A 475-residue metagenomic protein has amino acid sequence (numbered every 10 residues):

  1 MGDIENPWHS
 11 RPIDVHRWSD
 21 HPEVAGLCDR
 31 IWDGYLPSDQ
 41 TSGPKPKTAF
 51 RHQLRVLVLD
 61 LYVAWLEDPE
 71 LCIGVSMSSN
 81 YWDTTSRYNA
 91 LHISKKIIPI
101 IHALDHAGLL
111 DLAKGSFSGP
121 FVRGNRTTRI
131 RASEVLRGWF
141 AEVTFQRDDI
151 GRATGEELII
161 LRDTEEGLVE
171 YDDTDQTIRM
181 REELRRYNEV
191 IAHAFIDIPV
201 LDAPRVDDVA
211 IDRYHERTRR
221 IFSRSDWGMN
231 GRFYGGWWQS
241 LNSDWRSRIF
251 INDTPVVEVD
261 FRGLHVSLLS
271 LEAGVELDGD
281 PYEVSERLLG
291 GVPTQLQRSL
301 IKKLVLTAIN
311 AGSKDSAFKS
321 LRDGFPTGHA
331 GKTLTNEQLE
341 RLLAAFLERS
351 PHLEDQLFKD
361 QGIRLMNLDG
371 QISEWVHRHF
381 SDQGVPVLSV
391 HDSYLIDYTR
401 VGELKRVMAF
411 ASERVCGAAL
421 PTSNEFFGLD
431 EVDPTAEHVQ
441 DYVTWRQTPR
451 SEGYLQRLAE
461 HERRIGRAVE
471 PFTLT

Functional and structural regions predicted by a protein language model:
G2-I73, I363-R364: Short alpha-helical segments that sit at the start of domains
P37-P44, T48-H52, V63, I73-S94 (+1 more regions): Helical catalytic core of nucleic-acid polymerases
I101-G119, G384-L388: A short, conserved structural fragment
G124-Q297, S393: Acidic, glycine-rich two-metal-ion catalytic cores of nucleic acid-processing enzymes
D260-F261, P386-Y398: Catalytic palm active-site di-aspartate
G312-A317, V401-T475: C-terminal polymerase-core module
D355-I372: Adenine-nucleotide phosphate-binding core of ATP-dependent small-molecule kinases
Q371-V390: Active-site palm subdomain of RNA-directed nucleic acid polymerases
